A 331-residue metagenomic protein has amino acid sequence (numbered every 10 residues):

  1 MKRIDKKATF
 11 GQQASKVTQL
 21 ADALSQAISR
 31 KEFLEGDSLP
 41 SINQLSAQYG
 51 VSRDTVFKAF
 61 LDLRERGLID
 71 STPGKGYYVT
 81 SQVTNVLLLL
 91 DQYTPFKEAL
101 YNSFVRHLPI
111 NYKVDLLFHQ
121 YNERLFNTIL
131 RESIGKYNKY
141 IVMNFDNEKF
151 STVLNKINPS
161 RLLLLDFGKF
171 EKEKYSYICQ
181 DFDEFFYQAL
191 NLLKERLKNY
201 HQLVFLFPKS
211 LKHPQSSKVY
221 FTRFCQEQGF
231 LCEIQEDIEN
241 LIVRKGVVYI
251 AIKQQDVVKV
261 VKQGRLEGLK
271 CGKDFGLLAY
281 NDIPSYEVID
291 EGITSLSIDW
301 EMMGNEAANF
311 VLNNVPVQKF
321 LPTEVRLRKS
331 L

Functional and structural regions predicted by a protein language model:
M1-Q48, Q318: Extreme N-terminal segment that seeds HTH/winged-HTH DNA-binding domains in transcriptional regulators
R30, I42, K58, R66 (+2 more regions): Amphipathic helical "hinge" segments at domain boundaries
V51-R53: Short coil turns linking two alpha-helices in DNA-binding domains
L87, K136-F145, Q202-P208, K245-Q254 (+1 more regions): Periplasmic-binding protein-like
D146-E184, N281-G292: Flexible loop/hinge segments that line or gate small-molecule binding clefts
G168-V204, V257, L296-P316: Hydrophobic alpha-helical segments within soluble ligand-binding/sensing domains
Q188-Q228, K319-L331: An alpha-beta-alpha
V243-K245, Q255-L331: Flexible loop/turn connectors
